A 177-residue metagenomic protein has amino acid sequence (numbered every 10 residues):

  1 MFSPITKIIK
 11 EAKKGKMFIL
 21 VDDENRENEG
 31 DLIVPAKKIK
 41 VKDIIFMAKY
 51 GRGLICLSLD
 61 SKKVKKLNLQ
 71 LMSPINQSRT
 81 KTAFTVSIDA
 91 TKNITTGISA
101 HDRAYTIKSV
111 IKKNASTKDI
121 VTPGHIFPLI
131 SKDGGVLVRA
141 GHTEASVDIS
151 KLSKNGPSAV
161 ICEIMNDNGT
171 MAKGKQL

Functional and structural regions predicted by a protein language model:
M1-L177: Catalytic domains of riboflavin
